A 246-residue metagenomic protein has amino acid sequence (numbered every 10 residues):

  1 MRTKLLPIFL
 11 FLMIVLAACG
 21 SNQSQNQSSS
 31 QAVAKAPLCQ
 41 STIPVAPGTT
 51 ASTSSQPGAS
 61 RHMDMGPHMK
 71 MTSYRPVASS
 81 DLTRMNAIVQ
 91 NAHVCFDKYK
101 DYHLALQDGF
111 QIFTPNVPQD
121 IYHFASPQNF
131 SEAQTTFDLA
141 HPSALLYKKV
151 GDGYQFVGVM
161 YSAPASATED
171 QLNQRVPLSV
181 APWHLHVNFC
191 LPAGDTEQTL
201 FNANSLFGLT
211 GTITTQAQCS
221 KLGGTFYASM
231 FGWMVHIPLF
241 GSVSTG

Functional and structural regions predicted by a protein language model:
M1-I8: Bacterial N-terminal signal peptides that target proteins for export
F11: Flanking scaffold residues of small Cys/His-coordinated metal-binding clusters
I14-A18: C-terminal motif of bacterial Sec signal peptides marking the signal peptidase cleavage site
G20-Q23: Bacterial signal peptide processing site
Q31-L145, K149-G246: Primary mode marks residue(s) on the alpha4-beta5-alpha5 output face of response regulator receiver
